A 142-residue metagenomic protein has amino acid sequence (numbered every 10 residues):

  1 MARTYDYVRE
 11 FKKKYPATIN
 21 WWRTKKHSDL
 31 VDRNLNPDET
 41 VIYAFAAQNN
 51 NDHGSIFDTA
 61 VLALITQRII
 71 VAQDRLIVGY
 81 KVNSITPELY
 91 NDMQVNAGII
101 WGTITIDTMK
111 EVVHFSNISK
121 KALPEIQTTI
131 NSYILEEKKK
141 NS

Functional and structural regions predicted by a protein language model:
M1-D38, D52-S55, R75-S142: Acidic, Ser/Thr- and proline-rich intrinsically disordered linker/docking segments of eukaryotic scaffolds
I42-F45: Conserved binding/recognition cores within well-folded domains
N49-G79: Conserved beta-hairpin
